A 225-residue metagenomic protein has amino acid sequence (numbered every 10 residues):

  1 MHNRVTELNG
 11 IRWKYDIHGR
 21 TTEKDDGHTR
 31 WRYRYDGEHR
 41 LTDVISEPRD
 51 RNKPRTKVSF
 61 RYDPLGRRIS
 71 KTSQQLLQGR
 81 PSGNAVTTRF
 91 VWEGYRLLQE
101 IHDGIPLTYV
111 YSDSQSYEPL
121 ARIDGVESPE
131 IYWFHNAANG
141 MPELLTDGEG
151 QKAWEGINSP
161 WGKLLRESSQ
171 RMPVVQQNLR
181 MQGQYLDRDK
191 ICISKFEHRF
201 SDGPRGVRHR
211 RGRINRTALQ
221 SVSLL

Functional and structural regions predicted by a protein language model:
M1, P81, R122-S194, V222-L224: A motif-centric feature for acidic-aromatic and gly/ser/thr-rich catalytic loops and repeats
M1-E7, R12-K14, G19-D25, R30-R34 (+11 more regions): Beta-strand elements of repeat-based all-beta scaffolds
E7-N9, D26-R30, P54-T56, N84-A85 (+7 more regions): Short, small/polar residue-rich loop motifs at catalytic or cofactor-binding pockets
W13, T29-R30, P48-R51, L76-L77 (+7 more regions): A short acidic/small-residue loop/turn micro-motif
Y15, Y35, Y62, V91 (+6 more regions): Hydrophobic alpha-helical segments, especially N-terminal targeting/anchoring helices
R96-L98, P106, N158: Buried hydrophobic residues that stabilize the cores of well-folded domains
S116, S159-E167, H198-G206: Glycine-rich, acidic and aromatic/proline-enriched surface loops and short helix-turn segments that act as binding
H198-V207, I214-L224: Acidic, proline/serine/threonine- and glycine-rich low-complexity intrinsically disordered segments
